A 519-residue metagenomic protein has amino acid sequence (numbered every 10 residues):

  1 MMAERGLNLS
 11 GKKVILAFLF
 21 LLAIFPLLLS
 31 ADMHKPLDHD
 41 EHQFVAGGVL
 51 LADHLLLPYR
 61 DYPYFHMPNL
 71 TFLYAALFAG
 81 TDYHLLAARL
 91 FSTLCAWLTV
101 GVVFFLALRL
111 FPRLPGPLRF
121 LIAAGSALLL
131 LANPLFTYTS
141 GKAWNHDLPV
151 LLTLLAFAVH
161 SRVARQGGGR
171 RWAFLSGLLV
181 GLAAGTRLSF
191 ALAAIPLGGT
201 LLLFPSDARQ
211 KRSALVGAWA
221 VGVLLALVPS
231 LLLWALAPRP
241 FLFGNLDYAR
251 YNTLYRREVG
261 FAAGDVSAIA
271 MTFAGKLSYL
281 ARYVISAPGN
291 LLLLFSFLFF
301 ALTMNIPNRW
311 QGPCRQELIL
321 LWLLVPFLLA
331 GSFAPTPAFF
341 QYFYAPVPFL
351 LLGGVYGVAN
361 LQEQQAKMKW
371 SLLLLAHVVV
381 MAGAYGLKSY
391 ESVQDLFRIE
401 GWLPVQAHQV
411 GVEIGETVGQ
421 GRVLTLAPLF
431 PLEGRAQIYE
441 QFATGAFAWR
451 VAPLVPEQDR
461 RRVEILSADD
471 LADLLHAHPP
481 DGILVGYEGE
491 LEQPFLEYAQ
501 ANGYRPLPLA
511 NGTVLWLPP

Functional and structural regions predicted by a protein language model:
M2-R5, A193-L227, M304-G312, L352 (+1 more regions): Perimembrane helix-loop-helix junctions
A17, L90-L114, A132, L155 (+1 more regions): Transmembrane-helix motifs of polytopic, lipid-linked glycan transferases
P68, F72, T81-G101, T139 (+2 more regions): Loop-to-helix entry region of an early transmembrane alpha helix in multi-pass inner-membrane enzymes
S126-A127, R171-L188, A194-T200, L224 (+1 more regions): Membrane-interface alpha helices of multi-pass inner-membrane proteins
Y138-L148, F339-F340: Short acidic/glycine- and proline-prone juxtamembrane loop motifs at membrane-interface regions of multi-pass membrane
A191, I195, G199, P404-L454 (+1 more regions): Short periplasmic/luminal acceptor-recognition loop of GT-C membrane glycosyltransferases, typified by
V216-A263, A334, Q341: Membrane-lumen/periplasm interface segments of specific transmembrane helices in polyprenyl phosphate-linked
S278-R315, W322-F327, G354: Hydrophobic, aromatic-rich transmembrane alpha-helices and their immediate juxtamembrane boundary segments
